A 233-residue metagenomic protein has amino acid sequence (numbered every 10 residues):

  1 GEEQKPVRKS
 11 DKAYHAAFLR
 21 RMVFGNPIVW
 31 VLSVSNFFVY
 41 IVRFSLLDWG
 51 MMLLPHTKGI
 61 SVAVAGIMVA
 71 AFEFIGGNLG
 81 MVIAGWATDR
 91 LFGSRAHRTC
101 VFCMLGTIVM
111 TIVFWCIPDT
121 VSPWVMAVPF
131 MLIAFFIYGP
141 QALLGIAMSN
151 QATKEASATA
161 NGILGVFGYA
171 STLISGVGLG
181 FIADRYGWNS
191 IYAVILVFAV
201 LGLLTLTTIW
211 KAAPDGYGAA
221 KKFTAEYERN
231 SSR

Functional and structural regions predicted by a protein language model:
G1-L32, A225-R233: Juxtamembrane intracellular "pre-TM" segments in multi-pass secondary transporters
N26-V82, Q141, G145, S175-G176: Extracytoplasmic gate region of multi-pass secondary transporters
L54-P55, A87-T88, F92, L179-G187: Interfacial helix-cap and linker-helix signal at transmembrane-aqueous boundaries of multi-pass secondary transporters
D89-M104: Cytoplasmic membrane-interface "Motif A"-like loop-to-helix N-cap segments of 12-TM Major Facilitator Superfamily
G93, M148-S157: Paired intracellular helix-loop junctions of major facilitator superfamily
R95-R98, G180-F198: A membrane-interface helix-boundary motif in multi-pass transporters
L105-D119: C-terminal ends and interior cores of transmembrane alpha-helices in multi-pass membrane transporters/permeases
K154-R185: A late C-terminal transmembrane helix in Major Facilitator Superfamily
